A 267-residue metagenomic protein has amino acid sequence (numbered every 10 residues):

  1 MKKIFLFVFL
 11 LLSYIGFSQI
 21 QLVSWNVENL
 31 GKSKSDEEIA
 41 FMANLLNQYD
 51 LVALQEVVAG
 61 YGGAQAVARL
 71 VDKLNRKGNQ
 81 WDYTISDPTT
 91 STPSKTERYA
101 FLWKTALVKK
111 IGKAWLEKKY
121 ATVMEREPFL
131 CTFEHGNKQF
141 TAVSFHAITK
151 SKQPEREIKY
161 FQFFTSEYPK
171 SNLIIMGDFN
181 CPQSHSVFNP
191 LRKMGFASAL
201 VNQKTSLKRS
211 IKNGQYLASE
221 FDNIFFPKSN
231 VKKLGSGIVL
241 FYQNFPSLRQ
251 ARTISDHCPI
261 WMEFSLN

Functional and structural regions predicted by a protein language model:
M1-Q19: Bacterial Sec-dependent N-terminal signal peptides
I15-Y99, E155, K159, I238 (+3 more regions): N-terminal, active-site-proximal structural segment of metallo-dependent hydrolase catalytic domains
S18-L22, T105-K109, V123-F145, N267: Beta-strand-turn-beta hairpins that frame and shape the catalytic cleft of phosphate-ester-processing enzymes
Q21-S24, D50-E56, T84-I85, A100-F101 (+7 more regions): Structural recognition of the beta-strand scaffold that forms the well-ordered cores of secreted hydrolase catalytic
V27-K32, V57-Y61, P88-P93, L107-V108 (+7 more regions): Solvent-exposed loop/turn segments at secondary-structure junctions within structured extracellular/periplasmic domains
G60, S166-S171, C181-N267: Metal-dependent phosphoester-hydrolase catalytic domains
K73, P93-K110, E134, L217-L234 (+1 more regions): Conserved beta strand-loop-helix elements of the APE1-like EEP
F129, F133-G195, A199-L200: Extracytoplasmic, non-cytosolic globular domains
